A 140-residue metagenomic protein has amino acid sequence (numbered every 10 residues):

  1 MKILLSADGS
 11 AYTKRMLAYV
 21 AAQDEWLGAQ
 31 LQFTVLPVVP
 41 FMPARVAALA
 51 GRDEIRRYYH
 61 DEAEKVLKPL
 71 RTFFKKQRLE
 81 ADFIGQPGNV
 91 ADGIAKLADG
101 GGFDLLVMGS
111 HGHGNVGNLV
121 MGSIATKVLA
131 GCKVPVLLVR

Functional and structural regions predicted by a protein language model:
M1-G51: Small/aliphatic-rich secondary-structure junction motif
S6, I84, G109: Active-site-adjacent beta-strand anchor residues
R15, G93, N115: Phosphate- and divalent-cation-binding pockets in alpha/beta enzyme and binding domains that engage nucleotide-derived
A21, E64, K68-K75: Class I S-adenosyl-L-methionine
T34-L36, D82-Q86, L137: General small-molecule cofactor/ligand-binding pocket signal
D53-K65: A short acidic, glycine-rich active-site loop that binds or catalyzes chemistry on phosphate/adenosine moieties
T72-L106: Structural beta-alpha unit
K96-R140: Gly/Ser-rich helix-loop-strand patches that form or flank binding pockets for ribonucleotide-derived cofactors
